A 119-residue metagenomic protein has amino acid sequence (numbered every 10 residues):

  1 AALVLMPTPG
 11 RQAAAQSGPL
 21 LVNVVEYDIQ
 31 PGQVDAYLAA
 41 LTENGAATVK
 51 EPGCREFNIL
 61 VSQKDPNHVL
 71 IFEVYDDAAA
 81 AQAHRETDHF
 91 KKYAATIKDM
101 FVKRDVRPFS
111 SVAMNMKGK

Functional and structural regions predicted by a protein language model:
A2-V22, N58-N67, A94-K119: Glycine-rich beta-strand-turn "strand-cap" elements at beta-sheet edges
L3-L5, E43-E56, V74-P108: An amphipathic, aromatic/His-enriched active-site/gating alpha helix that lines ligand/cofactor pockets
A13, I29-G32, Q82-R85: A general boundary/transition motif marking the beginning of the first structured unit of a protein
L21-A39: Mature N-terminal segment immediately following signal peptide/propeptide cleavage in secreted/periplasmic
E26-D28, N58, V74: Generic structural detector for well-ordered beta-strands
Q30-Q33, D65, D77: Acidic/polar helix N-cap motif
